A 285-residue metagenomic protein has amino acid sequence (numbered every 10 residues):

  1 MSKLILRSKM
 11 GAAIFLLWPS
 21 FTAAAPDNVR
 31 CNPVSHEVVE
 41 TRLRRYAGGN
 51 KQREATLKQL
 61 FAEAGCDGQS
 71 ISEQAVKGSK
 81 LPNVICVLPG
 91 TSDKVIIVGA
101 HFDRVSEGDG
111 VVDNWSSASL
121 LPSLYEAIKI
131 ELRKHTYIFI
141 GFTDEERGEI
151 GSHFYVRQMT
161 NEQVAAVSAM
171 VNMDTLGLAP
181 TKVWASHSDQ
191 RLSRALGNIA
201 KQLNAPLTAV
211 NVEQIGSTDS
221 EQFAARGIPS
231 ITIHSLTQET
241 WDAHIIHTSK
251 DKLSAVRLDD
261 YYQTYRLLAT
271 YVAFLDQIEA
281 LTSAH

Functional and structural regions predicted by a protein language model:
S2-G11: Bacterial N-terminal signal peptides that target proteins for export
P19-S20: N-terminal signal peptide c-region/cleavage motif recognized by signal peptidases
V34-P89: A non-catalytic alpha/beta surface segment that caps or lines the substrate-entry region of metallo-dependent hydrolase
V34-R44, A100, D174-G177, H244-S249: Acidic/histidine-rich, surface-exposed loop or edge segments in extracytoplasmic proteins
E40-K51, S72-A75, R104-N114, I140-E145 (+3 more regions): Second-shell loop/turn segments in exported
I85, V95-G99, I138-G141, S168-M173 (+1 more regions): Structural recognition of the beta-strand scaffold that forms the well-ordered cores of secreted hydrolase catalytic
V105-I199, G216-S220: Acidic/histidine-rich catalytic neighborhood of metal-dependent amide-processing enzymes
T181-H285: Active-site-adjacent substrate-binding region of metalloamidase/peptidase-like peptide-processing proteins
